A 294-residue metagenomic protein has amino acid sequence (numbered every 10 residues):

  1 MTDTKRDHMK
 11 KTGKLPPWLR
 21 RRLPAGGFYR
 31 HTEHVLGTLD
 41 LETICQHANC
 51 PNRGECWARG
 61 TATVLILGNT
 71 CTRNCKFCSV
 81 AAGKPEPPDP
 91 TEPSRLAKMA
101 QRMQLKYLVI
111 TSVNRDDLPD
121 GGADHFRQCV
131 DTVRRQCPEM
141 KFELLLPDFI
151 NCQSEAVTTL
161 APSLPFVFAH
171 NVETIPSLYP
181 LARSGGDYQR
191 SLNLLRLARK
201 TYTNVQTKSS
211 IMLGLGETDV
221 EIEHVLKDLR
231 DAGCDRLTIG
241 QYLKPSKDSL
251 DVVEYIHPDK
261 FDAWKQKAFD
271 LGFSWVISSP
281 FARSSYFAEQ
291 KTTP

Functional and structural regions predicted by a protein language model:
M1-T63, S94-Q101, Q128-M140, E155 (+2 more regions): Auxiliary Fe-S-binding modules of radical SAM enzymes
I44-C56, L67-A82: Local cysteine-cluster metal-coordination motifs and their immediate loop/turn environment, predominantly Fe-S cluster
T61, L67-N74, C78, P93-S94 (+1 more regions): A contiguous, low-structure linker/loop signature
N69, P147-N151, G216, F281: Short, surface-exposed acidic/glycine-rich loop or hinge patches that mediate macromolecular interfaces
N74, L118, L178, K247 (+1 more regions): Glycine/Thr-rich phosphate-binding loops of Rossmann-like dinucleotide-binding domains
S79-R95, R102-S154, A161-L194, K208 (+1 more regions): Core AdoMet radical
